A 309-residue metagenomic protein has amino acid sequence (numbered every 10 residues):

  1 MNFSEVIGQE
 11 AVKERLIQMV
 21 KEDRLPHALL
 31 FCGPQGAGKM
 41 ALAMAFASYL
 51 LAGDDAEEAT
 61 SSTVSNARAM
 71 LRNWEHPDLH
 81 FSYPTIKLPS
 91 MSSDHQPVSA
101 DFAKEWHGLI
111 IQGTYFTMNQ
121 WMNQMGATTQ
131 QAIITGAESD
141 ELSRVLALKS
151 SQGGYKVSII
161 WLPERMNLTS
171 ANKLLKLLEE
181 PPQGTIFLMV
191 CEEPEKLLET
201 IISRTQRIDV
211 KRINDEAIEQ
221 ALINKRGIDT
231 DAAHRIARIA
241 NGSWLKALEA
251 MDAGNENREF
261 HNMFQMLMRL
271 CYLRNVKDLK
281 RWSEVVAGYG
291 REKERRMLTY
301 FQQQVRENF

Functional and structural regions predicted by a protein language model:
M1-A69, Q183-I186, E192-F309: Charged, glycine-rich active-site and insertion segments that engage polyanionic ligands
N2-R165, T169: Clamp-loader machinery-focused feature within the broader ASCE/P-loop NTPase space
S143, M166, E179-P182, V190 (+1 more regions): C-terminal low-complexity, acidic/polar tails when present
R144, K176, S203: Conserved adenine-binding aromatic site and its adjacent loop/helix in ATP-hydrolyzing domains
A147, N172-Q183: Conserved catalytic/switch belt of AAA+ P-loop NTPases
Q152-V157, P182-L188: Loop/turn-to-beta-strand initiation segments
